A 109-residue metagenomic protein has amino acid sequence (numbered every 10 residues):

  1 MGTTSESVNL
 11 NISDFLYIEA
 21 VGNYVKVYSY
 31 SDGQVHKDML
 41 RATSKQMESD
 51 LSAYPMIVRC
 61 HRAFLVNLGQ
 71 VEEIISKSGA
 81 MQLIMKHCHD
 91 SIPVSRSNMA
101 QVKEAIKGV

Functional and structural regions predicted by a protein language model:
M1-Q82: Conserved binding/recognition cores within well-folded domains
G69-V109: Long, non-transmembrane cytosolic or organellar matrix-exposed soluble domains/tails of integral membrane proteins
